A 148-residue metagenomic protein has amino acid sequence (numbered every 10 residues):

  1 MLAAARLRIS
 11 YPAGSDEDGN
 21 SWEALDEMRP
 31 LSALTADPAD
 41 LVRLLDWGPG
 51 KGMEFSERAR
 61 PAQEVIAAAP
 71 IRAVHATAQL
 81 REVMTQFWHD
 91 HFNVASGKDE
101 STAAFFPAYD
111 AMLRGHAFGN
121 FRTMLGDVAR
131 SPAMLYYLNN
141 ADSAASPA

Functional and structural regions predicted by a protein language model:
M1-A148: A contiguous strand-loop segment
